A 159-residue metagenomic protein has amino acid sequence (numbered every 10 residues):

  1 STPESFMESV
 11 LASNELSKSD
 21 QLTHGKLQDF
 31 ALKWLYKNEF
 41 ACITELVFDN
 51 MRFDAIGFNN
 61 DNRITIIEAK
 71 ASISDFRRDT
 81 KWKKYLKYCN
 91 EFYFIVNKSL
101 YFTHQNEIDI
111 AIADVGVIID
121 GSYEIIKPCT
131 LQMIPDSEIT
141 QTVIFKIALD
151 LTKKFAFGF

Functional and structural regions predicted by a protein language model:
T2-T44, Q105, D109-F159: Non-catalytic C-terminal interaction segments of nucleic acid-processing enzymes
H24, F48, S74-R78: A conditional alpha-helix N-cap/helix-loop micro-motif detector
D29, K70-D120: Catalytic cores of nucleic-acid endonucleases
L35-K37, N59-N60, L86-Y88: Flexible, charged surface loops at secondary-structure boundaries
T44-F48, E68-A71: A short beta-strand-loop structural module common to alpha/beta enzyme folds
D49-I66: Active-site beta-strand-loop-beta-strand hairpin of nuclease catalytic cores that positions key catalytic residues
R63, L100-Y101, Y123-I125: Surface-exposed, flexible loop/turn segments at secondary-structure boundaries
